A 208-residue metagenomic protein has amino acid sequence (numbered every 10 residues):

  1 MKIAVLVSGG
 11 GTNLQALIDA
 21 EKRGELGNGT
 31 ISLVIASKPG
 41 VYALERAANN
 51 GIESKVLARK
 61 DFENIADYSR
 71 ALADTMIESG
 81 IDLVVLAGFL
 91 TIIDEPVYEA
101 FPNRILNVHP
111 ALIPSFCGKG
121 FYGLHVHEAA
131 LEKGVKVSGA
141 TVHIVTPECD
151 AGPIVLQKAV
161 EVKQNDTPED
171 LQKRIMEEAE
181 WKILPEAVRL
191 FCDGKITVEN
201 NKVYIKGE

Functional and structural regions predicted by a protein language model:
M1-E208: One-carbon transfer enzymes
